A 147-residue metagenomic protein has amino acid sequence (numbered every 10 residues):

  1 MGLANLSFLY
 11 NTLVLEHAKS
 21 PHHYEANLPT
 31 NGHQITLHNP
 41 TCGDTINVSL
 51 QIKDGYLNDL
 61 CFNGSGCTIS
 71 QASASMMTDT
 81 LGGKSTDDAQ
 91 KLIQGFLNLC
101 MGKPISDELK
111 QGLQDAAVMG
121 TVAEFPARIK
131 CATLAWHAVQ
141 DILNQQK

Functional and structural regions predicted by a protein language model:
M1-Y24, T86-K147: C-terminal binding/interaction regions
S20-L60, G64: Structured beta-strand/loop patches that form or line metal/cofactor-binding pockets in enzymes
C42, I69, E124-A127: Secondary-structure capping and boundary motifs in well-ordered enzyme cores
G64, G82-G83, A135: A generic structural motif
S65-Q71: Short, thiol/selenol-centered motifs that function as redox-active sites or metal-ligating centers
T68, K84-D87: A generic structural signal for alpha-helix starts
Q71-A72, K91: Alpha-helical macromolecular-interaction surfaces
S73-S85: Alpha-helical support elements that line or immediately flank enzyme active sites and cofactor-binding pockets
